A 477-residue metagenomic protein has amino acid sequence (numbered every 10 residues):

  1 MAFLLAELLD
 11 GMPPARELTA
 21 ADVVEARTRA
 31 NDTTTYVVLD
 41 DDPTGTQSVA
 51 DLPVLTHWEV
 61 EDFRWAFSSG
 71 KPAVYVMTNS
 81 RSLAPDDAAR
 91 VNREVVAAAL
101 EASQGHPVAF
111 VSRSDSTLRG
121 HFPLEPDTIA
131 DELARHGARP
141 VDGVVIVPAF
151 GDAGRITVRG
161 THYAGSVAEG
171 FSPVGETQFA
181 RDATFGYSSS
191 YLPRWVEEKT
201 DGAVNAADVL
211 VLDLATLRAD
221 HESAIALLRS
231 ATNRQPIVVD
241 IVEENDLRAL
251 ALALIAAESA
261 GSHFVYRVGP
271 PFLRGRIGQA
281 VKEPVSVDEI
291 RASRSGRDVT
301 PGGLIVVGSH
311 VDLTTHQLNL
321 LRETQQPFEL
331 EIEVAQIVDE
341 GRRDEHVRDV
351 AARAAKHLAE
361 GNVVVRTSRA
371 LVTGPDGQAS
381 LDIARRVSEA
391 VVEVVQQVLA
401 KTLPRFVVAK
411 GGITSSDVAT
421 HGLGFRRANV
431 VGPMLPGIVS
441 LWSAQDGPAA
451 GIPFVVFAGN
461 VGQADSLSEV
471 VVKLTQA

Functional and structural regions predicted by a protein language model:
A2-S69: N-terminal basic/disordered segments at the start of proteins
A26-D40, A50, F63-A66, P72 (+3 more regions): Cap/lid and interdomain-hinge subdomains that line or gate substrate/regulatory clefts in soluble alpha/beta enzymes
Q47-M77, D349-A355, G361-N362, V430-P448: N-terminal short beta-loop-beta anion/metal-coordinating cradle
S48-D51, H121-E125, R155-Y163, R248-A253 (+5 more regions): Short acidic, glycine/serine/threonine-rich loops at helix termini
L52-V54, T402-F406, K410-G462, S466: Conserved, well-ordered active-site substructure
S69-S80, L358, S440-A477: A structural-propensity feature for long, helix-poor, extended segments
T161-V350: Conserved, well-structured core segments that form the ligand-binding/active-site neighborhood of functional domains
A352-G412: C-terminal structural cap/anchor segments
